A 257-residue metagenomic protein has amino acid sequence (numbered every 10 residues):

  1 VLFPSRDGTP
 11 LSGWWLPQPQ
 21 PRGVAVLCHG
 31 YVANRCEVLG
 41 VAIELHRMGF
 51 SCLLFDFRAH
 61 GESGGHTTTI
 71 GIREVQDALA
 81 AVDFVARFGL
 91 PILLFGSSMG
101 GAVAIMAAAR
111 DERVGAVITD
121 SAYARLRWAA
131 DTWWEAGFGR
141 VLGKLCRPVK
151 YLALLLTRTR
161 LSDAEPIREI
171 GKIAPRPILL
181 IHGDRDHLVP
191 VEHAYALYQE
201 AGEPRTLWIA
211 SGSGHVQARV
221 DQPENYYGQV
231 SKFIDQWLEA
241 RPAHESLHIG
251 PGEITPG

Functional and structural regions predicted by a protein language model:
V1-Q20: N-terminal cap/lid segment of alpha/beta-hydrolase-fold proteins
Y31-E44, F57: The serine-hydrolase catalytic nucleophile loop
M48, H60-P91: Catalytic nucleophile-loop/oxyanion-hole region of alpha/beta-hydrolase and closely related hydrolase-like folds
A109-D163, R168-G171: Hydrolase active-site cap/lid region
I173-A174, L179-H182, D186: Short beta-strand/loop motif that positions the catalytic acidic residue of the alpha/beta-hydrolase fold
H187-H193: Conserved alpha/beta-hydrolase "acid-adjacent" motif
Y198-V216: Catalytic histidine neighborhood in serine/cysteine hydrolases with alpha/beta-hydrolase-type architecture
S213-Y227: Catalytic histidine-centered segment of alpha/beta-hydrolase-like enzymes
